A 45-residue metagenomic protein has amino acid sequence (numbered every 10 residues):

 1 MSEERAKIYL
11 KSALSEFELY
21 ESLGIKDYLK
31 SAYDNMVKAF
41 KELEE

Functional and structural regions predicted by a protein language model:
M1-A6: Short, charge/polar-rich alpha-helical segments
I8-E45: Short, charge-rich amphipathic interface segments used for partner binding and complex assembly
